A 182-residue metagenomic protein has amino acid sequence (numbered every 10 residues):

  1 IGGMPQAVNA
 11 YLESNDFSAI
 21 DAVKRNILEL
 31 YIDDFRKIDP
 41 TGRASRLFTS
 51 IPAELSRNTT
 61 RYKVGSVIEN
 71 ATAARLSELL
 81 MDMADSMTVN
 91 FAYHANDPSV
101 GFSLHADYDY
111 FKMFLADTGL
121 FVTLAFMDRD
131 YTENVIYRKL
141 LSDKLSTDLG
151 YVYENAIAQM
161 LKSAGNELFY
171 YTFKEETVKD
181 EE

Functional and structural regions predicted by a protein language model:
I1-G3: Amphipathic alpha-helical segments of the small helical/lid subdomains adjacent to P-loop NTPase cores
V8-E181: Accessory nucleic acid-recognition modules appended to NTPase machines
